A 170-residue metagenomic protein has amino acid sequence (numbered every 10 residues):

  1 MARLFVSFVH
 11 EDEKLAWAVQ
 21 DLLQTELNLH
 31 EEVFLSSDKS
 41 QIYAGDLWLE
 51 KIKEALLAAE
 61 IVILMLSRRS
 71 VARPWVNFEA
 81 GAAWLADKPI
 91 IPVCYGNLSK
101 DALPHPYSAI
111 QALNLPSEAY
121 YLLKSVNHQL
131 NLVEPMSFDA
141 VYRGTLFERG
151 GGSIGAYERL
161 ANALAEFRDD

Functional and structural regions predicted by a protein language model:
A2-T25, E32, D46, N97-D170: C-terminal interaction surface of TIR/SEFIR-family domains
H10, S67-R68: Short glycine-/small-residue-rich Rossmann-like dinucleotide-binding loops
D21-K53, R69-V76: Conserved BB-loop
T25-N28, G81-P92, G96, A102: Arginine/glycine-rich "motif VI" loop of SF2 helicases in the C-terminal RecA-like domain
S37, C94, P116: Residues at the C-termini of beta-strands that transition into short coil/loop
A59: An anion/phosphate-binding loop that grips the pyrophosphate of nucleotide cofactors and donors
V62-I63: Hydrophobic acceptor-binding patch used for acceptor engagement in glycosyltransferases
R68-K88: Conserved TIR/SEFIR loop-to-helix hotspot centered on a Trp-containing motif with a nearby acidic residue
